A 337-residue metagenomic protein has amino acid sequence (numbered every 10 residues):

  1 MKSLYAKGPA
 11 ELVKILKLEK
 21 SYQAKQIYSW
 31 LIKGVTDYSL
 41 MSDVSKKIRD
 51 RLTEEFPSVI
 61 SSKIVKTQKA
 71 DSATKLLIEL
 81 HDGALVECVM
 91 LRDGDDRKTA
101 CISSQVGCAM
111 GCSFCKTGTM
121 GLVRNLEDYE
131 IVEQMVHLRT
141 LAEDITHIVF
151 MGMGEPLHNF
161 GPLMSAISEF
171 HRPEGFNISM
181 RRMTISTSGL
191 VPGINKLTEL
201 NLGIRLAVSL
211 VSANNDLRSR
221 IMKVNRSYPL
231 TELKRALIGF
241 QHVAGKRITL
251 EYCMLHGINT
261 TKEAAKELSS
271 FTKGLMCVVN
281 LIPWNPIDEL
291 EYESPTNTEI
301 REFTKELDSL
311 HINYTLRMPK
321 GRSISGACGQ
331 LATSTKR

Functional and structural regions predicted by a protein language model:
M1-V86, I238-R247, Y252-R337: Auxiliary Fe-S-binding modules of radical SAM enzymes
S3, T67, S103-S104, S186 (+2 more regions): Short linear Ser/Thr-Pro motifs
T74, V86, R97-I102, M110 (+1 more regions): Generic beta-strand structural signal
D82-R92, D96: P-loop NTP-binding catalytic core
R92-E130: Canonical Radical SAM [4Fe-4S] cluster-binding loop centered on the CxxxCxxC motif and its immediate flanking residues
Y129, E133-L141: Ferredoxin-type iron-sulfur electron-transfer modules in oxidoreductases and energy-metabolism complexes
L138-H147, G152-T315: Conserved AdoMet/S-adenosylmethionine-binding subsite of the radical SAM
